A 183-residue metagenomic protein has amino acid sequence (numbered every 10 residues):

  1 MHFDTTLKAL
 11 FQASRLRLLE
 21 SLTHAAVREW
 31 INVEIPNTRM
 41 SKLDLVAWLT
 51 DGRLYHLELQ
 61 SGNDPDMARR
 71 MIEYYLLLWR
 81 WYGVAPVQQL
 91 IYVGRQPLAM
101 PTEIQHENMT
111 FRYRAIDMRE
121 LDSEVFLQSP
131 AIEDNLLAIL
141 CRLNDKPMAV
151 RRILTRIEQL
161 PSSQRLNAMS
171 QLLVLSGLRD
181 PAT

Functional and structural regions predicted by a protein language model:
M1-T183: Elongated, amphipathic alpha-helical interaction scaffolds
